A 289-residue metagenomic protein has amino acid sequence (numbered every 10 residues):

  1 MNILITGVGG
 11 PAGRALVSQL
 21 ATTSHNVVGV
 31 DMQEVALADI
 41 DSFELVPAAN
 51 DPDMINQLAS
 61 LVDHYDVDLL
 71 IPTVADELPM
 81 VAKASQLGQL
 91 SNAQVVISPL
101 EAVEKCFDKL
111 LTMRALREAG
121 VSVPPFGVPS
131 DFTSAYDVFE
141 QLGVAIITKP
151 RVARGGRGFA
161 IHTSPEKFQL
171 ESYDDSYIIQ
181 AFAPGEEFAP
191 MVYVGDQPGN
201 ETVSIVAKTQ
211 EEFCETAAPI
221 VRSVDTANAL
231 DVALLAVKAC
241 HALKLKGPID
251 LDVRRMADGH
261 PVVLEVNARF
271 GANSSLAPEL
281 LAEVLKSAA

Functional and structural regions predicted by a protein language model:
M1-V96: ATP-binding N-terminal substructure of ATP-dependent carboxylate-amine bond-forming enzymes
L37-D41, D53-N56, E104-K109, G156-F159 (+1 more regions): Short, charged, surface-exposed secondary-structure boundary motifs
P52, L78-P79, G155, G271 (+1 more regions): Short glycine-rich, flexible loops that bind phosphorylated cofactors or substrates
A102-G185, D196-P198, L230: Active-site nucleotide/adenylate-binding loops and adjacent lid/helix of ATP-dependent enzymes
H162, D174-D175, Q180-K244, R255 (+2 more regions): ATP-dependent carboxylate/phosphate-activation module, predominantly the ATP-grasp catalytic core and closely related
K246-D258: A short glycine-rich, hydrophobically flanked beta-strand micro-motif that places a catalytic Asp/Glu for divalent metal
